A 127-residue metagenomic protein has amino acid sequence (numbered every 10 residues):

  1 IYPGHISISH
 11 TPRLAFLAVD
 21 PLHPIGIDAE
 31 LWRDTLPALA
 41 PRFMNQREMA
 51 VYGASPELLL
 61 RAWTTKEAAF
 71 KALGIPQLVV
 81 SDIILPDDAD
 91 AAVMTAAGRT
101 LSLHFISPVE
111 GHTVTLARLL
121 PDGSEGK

Functional and structural regions predicted by a protein language model:
I1-K127: Core catalytic alpha/beta fold that binds nucleotide/phospho-ligands
